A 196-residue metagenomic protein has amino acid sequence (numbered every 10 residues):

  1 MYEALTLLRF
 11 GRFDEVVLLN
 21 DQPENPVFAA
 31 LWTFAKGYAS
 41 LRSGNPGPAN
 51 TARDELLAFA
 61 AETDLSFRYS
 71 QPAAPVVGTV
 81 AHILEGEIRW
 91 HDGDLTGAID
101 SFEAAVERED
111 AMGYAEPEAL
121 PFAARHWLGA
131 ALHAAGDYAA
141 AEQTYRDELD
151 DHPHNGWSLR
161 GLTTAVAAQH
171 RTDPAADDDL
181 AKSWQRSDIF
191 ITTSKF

Functional and structural regions predicted by a protein language model:
Y2, L31, A35, V77-V80 (+4 more regions): "A position-specific structural signal for the A-helix of alpha-solenoid helical repeats
F10, S43, D92, A135 (+1 more regions): Structural motif corresponding to the intra-repeat A-B loop/turn of tetratricopeptide repeats
F13, P46, L95, Y138 (+2 more regions): TPR-repeat structural position
L18-F28, L57-A74, E107-A115, R146-P153 (+1 more regions): Solenoid-like repeat scaffolds
A30, G37, P72-T79, G86 (+2 more regions): Start-of-helix signal in alpha-solenoid helical-repeat scaffolds, especially tetratricopeptide repeats
A49, A98, A141, D173-A176: Single-residue signature of alpha-solenoid repeat helices
H170-F196: Terminal, low-structured helical/coil segments at or just beyond the last alpha-helical repeat
